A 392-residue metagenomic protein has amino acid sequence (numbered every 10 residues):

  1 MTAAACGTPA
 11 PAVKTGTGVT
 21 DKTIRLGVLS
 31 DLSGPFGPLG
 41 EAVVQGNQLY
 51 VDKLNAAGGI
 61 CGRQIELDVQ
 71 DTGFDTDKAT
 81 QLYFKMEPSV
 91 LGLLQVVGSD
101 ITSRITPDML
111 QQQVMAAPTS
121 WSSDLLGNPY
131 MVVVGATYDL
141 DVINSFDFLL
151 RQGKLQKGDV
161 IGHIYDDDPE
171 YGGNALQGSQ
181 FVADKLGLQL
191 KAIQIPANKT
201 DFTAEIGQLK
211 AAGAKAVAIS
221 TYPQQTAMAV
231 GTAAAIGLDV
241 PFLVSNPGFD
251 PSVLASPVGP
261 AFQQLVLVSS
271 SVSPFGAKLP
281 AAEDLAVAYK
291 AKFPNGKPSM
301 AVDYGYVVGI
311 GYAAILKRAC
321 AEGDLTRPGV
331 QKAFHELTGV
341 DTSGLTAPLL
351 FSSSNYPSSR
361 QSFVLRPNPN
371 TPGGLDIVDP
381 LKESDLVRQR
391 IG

Functional and structural regions predicted by a protein language model:
M1-R25, A56, R388-G392: Short, low-complexity disordered leader/linker segments with a strong preference for bacterial N-terminal type II
A12-K14, P38-Q45, A57-L126, V134 (+2 more regions): Beta-alpha junction/loop-to-helix N-cap segments that form part of ligand/metal-binding clefts
A12-Q48, Q70-T76, G98-D100, I164-N174 (+1 more regions): Extracytoplasmic "Venus flytrap"
L32, M131-Q194, P294: An alpha-beta-alpha
M86-S99, A116-T119, I161-I164, G213-P223 (+3 more regions): Periplasmic-binding protein-like
G178-S271: Extracellular/periplasmic bilobed ligand-binding domains
A234-Y306, L381-R388: Extracellular/periplasmic periplasmic-binding protein-like sensory domains
A291, P298-V302, A313-L375: Segments of small-molecule ligand-sensing domains
